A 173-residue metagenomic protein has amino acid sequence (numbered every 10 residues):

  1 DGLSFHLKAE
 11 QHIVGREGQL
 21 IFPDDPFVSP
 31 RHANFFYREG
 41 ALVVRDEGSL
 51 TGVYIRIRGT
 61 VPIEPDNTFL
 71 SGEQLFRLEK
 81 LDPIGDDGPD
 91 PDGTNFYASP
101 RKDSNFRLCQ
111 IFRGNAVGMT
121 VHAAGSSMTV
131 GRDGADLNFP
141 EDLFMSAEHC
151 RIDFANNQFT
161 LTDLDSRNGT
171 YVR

Functional and structural regions predicted by a protein language model:
L3-G72, T120-R173: Forkhead-associated
Q74-F144, A155-N157: Regulatory inter-domain linker segments that are low-complexity and enriched for serine/threonine/proline
